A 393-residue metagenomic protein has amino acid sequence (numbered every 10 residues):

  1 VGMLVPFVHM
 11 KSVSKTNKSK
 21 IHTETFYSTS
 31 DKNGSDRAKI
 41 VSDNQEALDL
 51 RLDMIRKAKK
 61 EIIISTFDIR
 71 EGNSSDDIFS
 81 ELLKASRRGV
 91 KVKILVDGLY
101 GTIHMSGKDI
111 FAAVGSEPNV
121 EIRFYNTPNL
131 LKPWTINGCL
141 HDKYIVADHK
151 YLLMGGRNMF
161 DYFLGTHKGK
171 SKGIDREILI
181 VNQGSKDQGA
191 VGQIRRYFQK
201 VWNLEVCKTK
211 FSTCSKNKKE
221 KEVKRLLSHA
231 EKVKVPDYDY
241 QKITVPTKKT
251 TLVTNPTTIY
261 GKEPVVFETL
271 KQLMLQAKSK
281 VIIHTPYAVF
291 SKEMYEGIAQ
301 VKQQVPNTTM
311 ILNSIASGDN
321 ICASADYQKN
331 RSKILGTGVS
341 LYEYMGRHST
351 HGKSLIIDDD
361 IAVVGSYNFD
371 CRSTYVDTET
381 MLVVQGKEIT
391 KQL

Functional and structural regions predicted by a protein language model:
V1-V120, L130-H141, A147-L393: Charged, low-complexity intrinsically disordered terminal segments
R123-Y125: Lumenal/extracellular "mature" regions of secretory-pathway glycan-modifying transferases
